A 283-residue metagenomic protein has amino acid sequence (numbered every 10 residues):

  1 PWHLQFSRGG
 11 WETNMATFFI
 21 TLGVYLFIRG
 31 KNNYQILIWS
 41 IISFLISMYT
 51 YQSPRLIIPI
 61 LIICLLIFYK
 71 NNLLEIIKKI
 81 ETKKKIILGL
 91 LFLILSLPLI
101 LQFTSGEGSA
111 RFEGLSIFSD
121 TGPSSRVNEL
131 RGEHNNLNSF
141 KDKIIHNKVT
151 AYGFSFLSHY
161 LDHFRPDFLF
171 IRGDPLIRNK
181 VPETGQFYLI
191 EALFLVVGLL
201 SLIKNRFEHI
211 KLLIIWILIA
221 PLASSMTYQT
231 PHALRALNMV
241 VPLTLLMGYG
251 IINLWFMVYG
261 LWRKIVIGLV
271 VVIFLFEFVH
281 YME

Functional and structural regions predicted by a protein language model:
P1-H146, T150, S155-W255: Membrane-integral, polyisoprenol-dependent glycosyltransferases of the GT-C/oligosaccharyltransferase superfamily
I100, L269-E283: Transmembrane alpha-helical segments
L246, V266-V270: Surface-exposed recognition patches
L254-R263: Intrinsic disorder
